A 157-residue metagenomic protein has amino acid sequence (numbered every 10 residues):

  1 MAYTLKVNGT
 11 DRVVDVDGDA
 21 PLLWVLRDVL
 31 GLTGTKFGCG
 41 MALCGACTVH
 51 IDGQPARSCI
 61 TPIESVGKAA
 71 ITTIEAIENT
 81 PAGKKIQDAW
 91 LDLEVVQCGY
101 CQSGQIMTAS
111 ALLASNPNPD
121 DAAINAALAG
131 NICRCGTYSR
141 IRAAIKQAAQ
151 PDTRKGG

Functional and structural regions predicted by a protein language model:
M1-G157: Signature of N-terminal electron-transfer/Fe-S-associated modules in redox systems
